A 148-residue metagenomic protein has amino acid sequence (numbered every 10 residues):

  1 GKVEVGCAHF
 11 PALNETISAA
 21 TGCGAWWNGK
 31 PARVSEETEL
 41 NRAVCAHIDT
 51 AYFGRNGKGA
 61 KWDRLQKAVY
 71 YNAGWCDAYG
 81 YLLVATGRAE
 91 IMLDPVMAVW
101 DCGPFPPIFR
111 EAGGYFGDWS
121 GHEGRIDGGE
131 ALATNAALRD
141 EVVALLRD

Functional and structural regions predicted by a protein language model:
G1-C23: DPxDG-like acidic metal-binding loop motif
T16-I17, K30, E36: A short, polar/proline- and glycine-enriched secondary-structure boundary/capping micro-motif
R33-D148: An extended, acidic
